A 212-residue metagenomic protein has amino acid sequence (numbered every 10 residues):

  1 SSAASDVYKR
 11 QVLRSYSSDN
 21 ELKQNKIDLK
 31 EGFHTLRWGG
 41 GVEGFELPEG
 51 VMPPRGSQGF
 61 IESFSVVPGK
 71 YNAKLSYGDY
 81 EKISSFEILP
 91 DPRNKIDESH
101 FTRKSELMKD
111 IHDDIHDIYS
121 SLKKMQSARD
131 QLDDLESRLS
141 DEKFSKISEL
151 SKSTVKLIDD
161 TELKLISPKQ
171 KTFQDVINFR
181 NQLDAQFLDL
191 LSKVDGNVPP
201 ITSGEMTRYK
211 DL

Functional and structural regions predicted by a protein language model:
S1-Y8: Short, small-residue-biased leader/transition segments that mark boundaries at the very start of proteins
K9-Q11, Y71: Short, glycine-anchored, charge-dense loop/turn motifs used at functional sites
V12-E62: Glycine-centered tight-turn motifs at strand-turn-strand junctions
G44-P48, S76-S84: Short acidic/polar inter-strand loop motif in beta-rich domains
F64-V67: Surface-exposed, short loops/turns at beta-strand junctions within beta-sandwich domains
K70, F86, D117-L212: Mature extracytoplasmic or organellar-lumen-exposed domains after removal of signal/transit peptides
I83-D117: Low-complexity, Pro/Ser/Thr- and charge-rich linker/hinge segments at domain boundaries
